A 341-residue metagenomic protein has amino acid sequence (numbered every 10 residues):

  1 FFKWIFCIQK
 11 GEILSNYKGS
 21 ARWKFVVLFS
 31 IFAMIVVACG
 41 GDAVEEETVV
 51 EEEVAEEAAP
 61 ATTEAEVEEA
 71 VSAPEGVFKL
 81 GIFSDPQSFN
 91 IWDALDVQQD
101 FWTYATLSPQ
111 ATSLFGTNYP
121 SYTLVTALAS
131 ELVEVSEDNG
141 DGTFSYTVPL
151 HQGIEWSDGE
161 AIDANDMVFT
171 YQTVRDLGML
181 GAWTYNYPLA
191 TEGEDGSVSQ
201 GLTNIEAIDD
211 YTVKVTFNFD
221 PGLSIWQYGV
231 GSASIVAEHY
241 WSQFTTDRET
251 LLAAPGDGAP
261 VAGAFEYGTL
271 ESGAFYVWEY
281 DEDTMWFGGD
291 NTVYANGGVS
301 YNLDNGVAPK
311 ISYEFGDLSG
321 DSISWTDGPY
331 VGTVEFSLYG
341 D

Functional and structural regions predicted by a protein language model:
C7, N186-E249, A264-E271: Surface-exposed binding/hinge segments that line and control ligand-binding clefts or catalytic entry sites
N16-V26: Bacterial N-terminal signal peptides that target proteins for export
V36-A38: C-terminal motif of bacterial Sec signal peptides marking the signal peptidase cleavage site
G40-E47: Bacterial lipoprotein signal-peptidase II cleavage site
E75-D85, S145-P149, M167-T170, K214 (+3 more regions): Short, well-ordered beta-strand elements
K79-N139, P260: N-terminal lobe/hinge region of extracytoplasmic solute-binding protein
S108-P109, N118-P120, V230-T333: Gly/Pro-rich hinge or "lid" segments in bacterial periplasmic/extracellular proteins
E131-G181, K214, T333-F336: Aromatic- and charge-enriched surface segment that lines or borders ligand/interaction sites
